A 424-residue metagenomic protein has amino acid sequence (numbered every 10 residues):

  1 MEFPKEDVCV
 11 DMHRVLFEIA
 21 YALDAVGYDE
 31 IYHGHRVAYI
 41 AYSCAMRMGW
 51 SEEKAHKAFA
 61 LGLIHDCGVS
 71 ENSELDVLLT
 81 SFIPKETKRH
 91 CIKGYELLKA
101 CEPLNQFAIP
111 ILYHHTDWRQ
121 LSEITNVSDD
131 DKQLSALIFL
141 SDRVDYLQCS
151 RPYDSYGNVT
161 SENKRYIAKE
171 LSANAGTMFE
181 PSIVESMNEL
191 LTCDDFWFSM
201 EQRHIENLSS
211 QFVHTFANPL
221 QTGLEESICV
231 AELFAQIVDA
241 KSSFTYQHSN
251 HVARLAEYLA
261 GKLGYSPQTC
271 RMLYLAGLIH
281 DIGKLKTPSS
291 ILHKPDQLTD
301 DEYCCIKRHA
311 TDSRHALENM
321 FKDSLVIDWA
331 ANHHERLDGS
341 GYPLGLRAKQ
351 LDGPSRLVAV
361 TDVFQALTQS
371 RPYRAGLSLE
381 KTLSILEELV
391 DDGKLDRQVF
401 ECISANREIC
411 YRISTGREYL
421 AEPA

Functional and structural regions predicted by a protein language model:
E2-A424: Histidine- and acidic-residue-rich, metal-dependent catalytic cores
